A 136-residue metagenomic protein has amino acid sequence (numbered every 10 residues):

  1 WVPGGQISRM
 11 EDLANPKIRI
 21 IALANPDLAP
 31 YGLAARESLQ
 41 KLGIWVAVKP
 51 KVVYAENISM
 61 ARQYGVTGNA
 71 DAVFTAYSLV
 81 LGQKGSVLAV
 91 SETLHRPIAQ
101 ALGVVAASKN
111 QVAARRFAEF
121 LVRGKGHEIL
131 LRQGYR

Functional and structural regions predicted by a protein language model:
W1-R136: Exported/periplasmic ABC-transporter solute-binding proteins
